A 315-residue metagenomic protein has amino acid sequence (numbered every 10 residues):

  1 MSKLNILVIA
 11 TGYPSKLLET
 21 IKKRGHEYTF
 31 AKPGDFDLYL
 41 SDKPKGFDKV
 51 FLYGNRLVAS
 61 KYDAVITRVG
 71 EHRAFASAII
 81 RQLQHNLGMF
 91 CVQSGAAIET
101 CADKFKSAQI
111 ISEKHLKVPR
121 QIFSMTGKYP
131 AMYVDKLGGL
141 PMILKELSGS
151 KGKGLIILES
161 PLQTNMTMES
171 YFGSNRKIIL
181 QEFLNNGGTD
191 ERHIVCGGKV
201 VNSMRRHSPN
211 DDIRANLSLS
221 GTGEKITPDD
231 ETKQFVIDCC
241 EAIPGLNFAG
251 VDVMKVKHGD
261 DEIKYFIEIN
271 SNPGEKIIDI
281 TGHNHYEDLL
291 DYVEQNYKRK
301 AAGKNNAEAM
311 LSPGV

Functional and structural regions predicted by a protein language model:
S2-I9, A59, Q84-G88, A96-I179 (+1 more regions): Active-site nucleotide/adenylate-binding loops and adjacent lid/helix of ATP-dependent enzymes
T11-R120: Conserved N-proximal alpha/beta basic substrate-recognition cap immediately N-terminal to, or forming the N-lobe
E71, N270-G282: Glycine-rich phosphate/pyrophosphate-binding beta-alpha loops
Q93, F123, V195-C196, K255: Generic beta-strand structural signal
M142, I179, V201-N202, Y265-E268: Protein kinase-like catalytic core scaffold
K153-P244: Phosphate-binding site of ATP-dependent enzymes
D212-K264, V293-A301, N305-V315: A long amphipathic alpha-helix within ATP-dependent nucleotide-binding catalytic cores
G282-E294: Short, amphipathic alpha-helical "lid/cap" segments that border enzyme active or binding sites
